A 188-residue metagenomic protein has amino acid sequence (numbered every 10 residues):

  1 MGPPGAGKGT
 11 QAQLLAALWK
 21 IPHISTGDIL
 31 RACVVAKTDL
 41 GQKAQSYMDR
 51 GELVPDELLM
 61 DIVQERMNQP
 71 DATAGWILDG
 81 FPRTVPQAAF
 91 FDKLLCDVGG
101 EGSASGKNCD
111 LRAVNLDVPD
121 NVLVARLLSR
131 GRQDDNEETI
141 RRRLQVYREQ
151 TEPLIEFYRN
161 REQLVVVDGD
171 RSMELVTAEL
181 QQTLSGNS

Functional and structural regions predicted by a protein language model:
M1-S188: Glycine-rich phosphate-binding loop of ATP-dependent small-molecule kinases
